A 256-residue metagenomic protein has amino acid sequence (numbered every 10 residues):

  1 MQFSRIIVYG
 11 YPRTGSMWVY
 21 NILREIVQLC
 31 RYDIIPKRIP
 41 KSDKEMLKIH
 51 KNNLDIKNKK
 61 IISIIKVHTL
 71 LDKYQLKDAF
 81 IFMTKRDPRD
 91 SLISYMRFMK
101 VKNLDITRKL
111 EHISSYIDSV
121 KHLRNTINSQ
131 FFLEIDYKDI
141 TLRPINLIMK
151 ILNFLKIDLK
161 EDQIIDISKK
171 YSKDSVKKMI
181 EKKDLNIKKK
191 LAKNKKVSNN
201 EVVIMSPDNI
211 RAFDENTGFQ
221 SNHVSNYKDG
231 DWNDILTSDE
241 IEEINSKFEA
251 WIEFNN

Functional and structural regions predicted by a protein language model:
M1-I6, G10-P12, R124, I157-N256: PAPS-dependent sulfotransferases, especially Golgi type II membrane carbohydrate sulfotransferases
M1-I64: PAPS-dependent sulfotransferase catalytic core
P12-T14, T69-D72, D87-S91, R97-F98 (+3 more regions): Short, solvent-exposed loop/turn segments at secondary-structure junctions
M17, K66-T69, H223: Histidine-centered active-site/metal-ligand motif
I65, F80-M83, L133-I135: Hydrophobic/aromatic beta-strand patches that form the interior of the parallel beta-sheet core in alpha/beta enzyme
L71-A79: Short loop/helix-cap segments at secondary-structure boundaries that form the rim of catalytic
D78-M96, I244: Conserved phosphate-donor/acceptor-positioning beta-strand/loop module used by diverse small-molecule
I93-D166, D174-I180, D184-I187: PAPS-dependent sulfotransferase catalytic domain
